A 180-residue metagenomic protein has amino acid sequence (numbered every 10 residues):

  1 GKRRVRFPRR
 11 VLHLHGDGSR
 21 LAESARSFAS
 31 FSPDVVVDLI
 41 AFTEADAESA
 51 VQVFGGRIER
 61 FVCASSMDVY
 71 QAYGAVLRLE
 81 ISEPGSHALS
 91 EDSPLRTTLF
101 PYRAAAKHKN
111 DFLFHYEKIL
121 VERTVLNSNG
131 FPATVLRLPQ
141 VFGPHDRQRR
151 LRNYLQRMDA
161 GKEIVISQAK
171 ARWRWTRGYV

Functional and structural regions predicted by a protein language model:
G1-D38, E59, V121, S128: N-terminal Rossmann/SDR dinucleotide-binding element
V5, V69-Y73, G143-H145: Short catalytic/ligand-binding loop motif for oxyanion handling, primarily in non-cytosolic enzymes, centered on
R10-L12, P132-T134, E163-V165: Conserved beta-strand segments of alpha/beta enzyme cores
S19, A45, Y116, R177-G178: Residue-level signal for the nucleotide or nucleotide-sugar donor/cofactor binding architecture
F31-A88, D92-P94, I119-E122: NAD(P)-cofactor binding segment of oxidoreductase domains
S65, I119-H145: Conserved beta-loop-beta element that borders a ligand/cofactor-binding pocket
P101, F114-K118: Active-site YXXXK catalytic motif of short-chain dehydrogenase/reductase
R157-G178: A conserved pocket-lining segment of Rossmann-fold NAD(P)-dependent short-chain dehydrogenase/reductase
